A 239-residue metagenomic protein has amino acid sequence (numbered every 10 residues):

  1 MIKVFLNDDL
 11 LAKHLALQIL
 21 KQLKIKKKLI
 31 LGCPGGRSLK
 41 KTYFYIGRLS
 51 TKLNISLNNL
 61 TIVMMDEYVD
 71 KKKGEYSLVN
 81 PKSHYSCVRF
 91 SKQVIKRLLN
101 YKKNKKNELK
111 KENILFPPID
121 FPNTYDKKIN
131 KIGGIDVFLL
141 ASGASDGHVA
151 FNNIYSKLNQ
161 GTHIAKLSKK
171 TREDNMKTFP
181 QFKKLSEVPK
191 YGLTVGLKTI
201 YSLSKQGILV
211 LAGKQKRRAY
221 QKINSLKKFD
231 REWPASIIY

Functional and structural regions predicted by a protein language model:
M1, D8-A12, I55-L139: Ligand-binding beta-strand-loop-alpha-helix segment within the catalytic cores of soluble metabolic enzymes
M1-L31, F44-K52, I114: N-terminal glycine-/serine-/threonine-rich phosphate-binding loop
G32-P34, V63-M65, P117, F138-G143 (+1 more regions): Short beta-strand segments
S38-T42, K128-L158: A glycine-rich beta-strand to alpha-helix segment that forms a phosphate/ribose-binding loop at ligand/cofactor sites
Y45-I55, V79, N153-H163, L226: A glycine- and small-aliphatic-rich helix-loop capping segment at beta-alpha/alpha-beta transitions that lines
T51-L60, E108, I200-S204, I238-Y239: Short, conserved loop/helix-junction motifs that constitute active-site signature segments in enzyme catalytic cores
S145-L197: Class I SAM-dependent methyltransferase SAM-binding "motif I" and its flanking Rossmann-like core
T194-Y239: ATP/nucleoside-binding phosphotransfer catalytic cores, i.e., glycine-rich phosphate-binding loops
